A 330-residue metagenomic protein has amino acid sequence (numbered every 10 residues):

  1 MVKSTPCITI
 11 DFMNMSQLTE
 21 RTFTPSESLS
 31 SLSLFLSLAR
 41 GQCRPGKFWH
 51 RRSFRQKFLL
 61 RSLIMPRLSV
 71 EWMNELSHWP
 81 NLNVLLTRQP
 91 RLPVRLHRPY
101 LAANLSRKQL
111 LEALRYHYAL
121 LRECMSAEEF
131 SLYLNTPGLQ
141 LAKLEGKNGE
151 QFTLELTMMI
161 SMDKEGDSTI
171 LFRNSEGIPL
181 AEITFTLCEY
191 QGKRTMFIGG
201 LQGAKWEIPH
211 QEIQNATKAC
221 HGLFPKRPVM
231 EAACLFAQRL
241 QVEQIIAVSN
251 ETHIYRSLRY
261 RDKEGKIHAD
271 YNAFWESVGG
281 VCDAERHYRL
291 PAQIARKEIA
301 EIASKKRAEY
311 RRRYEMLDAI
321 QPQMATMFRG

Functional and structural regions predicted by a protein language model:
V2, C7-D167, N174-A181, E189-R194 (+5 more regions): Terminal substrate-recognition subdomain of acyl/acetyltransferases
N215-T217, H221-C234: Conserved acetyl-CoA-binding loop-helix of GNAT-fold acetyltransferases
